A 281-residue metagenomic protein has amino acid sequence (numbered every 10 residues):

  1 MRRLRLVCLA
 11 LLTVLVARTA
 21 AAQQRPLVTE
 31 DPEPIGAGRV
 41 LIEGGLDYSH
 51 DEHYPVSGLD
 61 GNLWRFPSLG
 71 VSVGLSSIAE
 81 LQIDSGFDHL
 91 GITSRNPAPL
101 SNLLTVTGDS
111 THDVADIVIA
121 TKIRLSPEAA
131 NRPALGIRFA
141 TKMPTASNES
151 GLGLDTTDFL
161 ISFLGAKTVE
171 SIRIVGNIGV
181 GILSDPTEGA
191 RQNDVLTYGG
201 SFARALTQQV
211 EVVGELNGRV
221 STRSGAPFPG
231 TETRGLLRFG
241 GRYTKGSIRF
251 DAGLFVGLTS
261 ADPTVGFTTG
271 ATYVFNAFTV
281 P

Functional and structural regions predicted by a protein language model:
M1-R5: Positively charged n-region of N-terminal signal peptides that target proteins for export
L6-L15: Sec-dependent N-terminal signal peptides
A17-T19: N-terminal signal peptide c-region/cleavage motif recognized by signal peptidases
A22-P281: Transmembrane beta-barrel domains of Gram-negative outer membranes and organellar outer membranes
